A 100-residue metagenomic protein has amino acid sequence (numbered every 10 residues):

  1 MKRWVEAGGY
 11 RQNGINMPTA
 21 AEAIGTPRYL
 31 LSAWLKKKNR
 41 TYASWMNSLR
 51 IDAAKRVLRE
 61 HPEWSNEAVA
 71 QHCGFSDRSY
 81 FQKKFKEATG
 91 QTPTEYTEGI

Functional and structural regions predicted by a protein language model:
M1-I15, L35, K55-W64, F85 (+1 more regions): Basic, amphipathic alpha-helical hairpins
A21, G25-T26, F75-S76: The short coil/loop that forms the "turn" connecting the two helices of the helix-turn-helix
A21, S32, A70-Q71: The alpha-helix within a helix-turn-helix
L31, A54, F81: Short hydrophobic/aromatic patches on the structural cores and recognition surfaces of FHA
S32-W45, F85-P93: HTH DNA-binding helix-turn interface
K37-H72, G99-I100: Terminal helix-turn-helix DNA-binding modules in bacterial transcription factors
H61-Y96: Sequence-specific DNA-binding recognition helix
